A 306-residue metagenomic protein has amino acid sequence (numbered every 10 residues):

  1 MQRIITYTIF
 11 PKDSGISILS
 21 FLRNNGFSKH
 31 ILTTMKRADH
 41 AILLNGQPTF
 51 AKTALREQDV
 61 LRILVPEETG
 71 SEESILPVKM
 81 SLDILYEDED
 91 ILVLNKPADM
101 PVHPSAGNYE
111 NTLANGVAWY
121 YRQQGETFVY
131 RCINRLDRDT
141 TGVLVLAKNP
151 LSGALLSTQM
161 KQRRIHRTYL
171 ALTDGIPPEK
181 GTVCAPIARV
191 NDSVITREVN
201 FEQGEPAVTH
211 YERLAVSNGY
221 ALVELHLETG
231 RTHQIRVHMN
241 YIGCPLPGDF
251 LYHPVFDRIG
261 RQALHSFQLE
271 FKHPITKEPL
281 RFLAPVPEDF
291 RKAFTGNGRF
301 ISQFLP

Functional and structural regions predicted by a protein language model:
M1-P306: RNA pseudouridine synthases
